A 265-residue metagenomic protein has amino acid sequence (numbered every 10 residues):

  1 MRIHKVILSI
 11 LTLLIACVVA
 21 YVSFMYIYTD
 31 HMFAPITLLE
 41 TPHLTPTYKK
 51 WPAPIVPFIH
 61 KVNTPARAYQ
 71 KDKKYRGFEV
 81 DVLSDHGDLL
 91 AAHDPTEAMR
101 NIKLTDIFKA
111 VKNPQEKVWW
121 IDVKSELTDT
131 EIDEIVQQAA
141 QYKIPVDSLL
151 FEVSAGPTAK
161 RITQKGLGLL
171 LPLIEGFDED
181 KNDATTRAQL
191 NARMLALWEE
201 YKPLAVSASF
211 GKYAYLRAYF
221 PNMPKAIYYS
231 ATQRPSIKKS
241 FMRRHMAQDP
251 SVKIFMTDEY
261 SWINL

Functional and structural regions predicted by a protein language model:
R2-L265: Phosphate-group recognition and catalysis centered on beta-loop-alpha active-site segments
